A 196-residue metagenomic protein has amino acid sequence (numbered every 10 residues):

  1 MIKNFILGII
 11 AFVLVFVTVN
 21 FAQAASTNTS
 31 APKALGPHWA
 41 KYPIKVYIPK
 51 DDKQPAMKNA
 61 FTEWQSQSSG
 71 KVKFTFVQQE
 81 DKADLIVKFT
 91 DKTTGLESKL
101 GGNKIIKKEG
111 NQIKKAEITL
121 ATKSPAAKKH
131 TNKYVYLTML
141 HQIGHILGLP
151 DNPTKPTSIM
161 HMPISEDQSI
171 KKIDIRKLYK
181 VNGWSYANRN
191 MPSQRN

Functional and structural regions predicted by a protein language model:
M1-A25: Sec-dependent N-terminal signal peptides of Gram-positive bacterial secreted proteins and lipoproteins
A22-N196: Zinc-dependent metalloendopeptidases
